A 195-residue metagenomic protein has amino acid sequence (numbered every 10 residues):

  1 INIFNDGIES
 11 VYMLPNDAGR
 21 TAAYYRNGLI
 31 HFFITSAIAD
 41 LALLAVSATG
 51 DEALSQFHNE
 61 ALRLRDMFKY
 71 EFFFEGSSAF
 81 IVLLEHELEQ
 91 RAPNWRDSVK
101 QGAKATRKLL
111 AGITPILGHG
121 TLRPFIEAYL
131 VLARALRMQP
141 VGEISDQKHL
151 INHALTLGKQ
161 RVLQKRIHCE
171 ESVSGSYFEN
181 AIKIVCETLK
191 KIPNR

Functional and structural regions predicted by a protein language model:
I1-R195: Membrane-interfacial terminal anchoring regions of lipid-handling membrane enzymes
